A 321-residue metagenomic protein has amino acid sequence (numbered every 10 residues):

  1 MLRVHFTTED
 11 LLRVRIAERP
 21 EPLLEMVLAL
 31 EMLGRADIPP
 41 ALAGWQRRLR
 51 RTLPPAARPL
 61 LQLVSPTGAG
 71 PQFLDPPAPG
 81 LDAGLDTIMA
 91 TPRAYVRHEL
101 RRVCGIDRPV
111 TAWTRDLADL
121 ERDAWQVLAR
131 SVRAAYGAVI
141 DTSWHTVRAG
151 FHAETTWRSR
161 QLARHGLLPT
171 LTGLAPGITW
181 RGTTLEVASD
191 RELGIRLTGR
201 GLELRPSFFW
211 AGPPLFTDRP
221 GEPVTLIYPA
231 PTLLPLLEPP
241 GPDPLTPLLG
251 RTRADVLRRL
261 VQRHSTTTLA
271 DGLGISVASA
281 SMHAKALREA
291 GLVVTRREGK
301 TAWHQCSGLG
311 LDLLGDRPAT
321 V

Functional and structural regions predicted by a protein language model:
M1-V187, G194-I195: N-terminal, charged low-complexity regulatory/assembly segments
L12, P59, R164, A188-D190 (+3 more regions): Residue-level detector of functional hotspots within protein domains
A43, Q161, T198, P220 (+1 more regions): Alpha-helix initiation and capping sites
P54-Q62, L74-P79, L185, S189-P231: Long, low-complexity, charge-rich intrinsically disordered regions
E203-R205, W210-V321: Extended mid-to-C-terminal alpha-helical interaction segments
